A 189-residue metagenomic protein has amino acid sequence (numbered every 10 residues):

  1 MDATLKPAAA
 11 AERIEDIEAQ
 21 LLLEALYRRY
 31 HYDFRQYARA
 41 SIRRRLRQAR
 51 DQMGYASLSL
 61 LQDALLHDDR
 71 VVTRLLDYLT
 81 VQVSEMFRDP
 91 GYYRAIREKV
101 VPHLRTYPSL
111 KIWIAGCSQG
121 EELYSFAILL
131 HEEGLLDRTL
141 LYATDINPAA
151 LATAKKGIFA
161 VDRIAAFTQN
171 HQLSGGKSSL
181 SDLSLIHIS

Functional and structural regions predicted by a protein language model:
D2-W113: Conserved AdoMet
M86, G116, T144: Active-site-adjacent beta-strand anchor residues
I96, C117, A154: Conserved RecA-like P-loop NTPase ATPase core
E98, P102, I128-E132, K156: Short, well-ordered alpha-helices that flank and scaffold nucleotide-derived cofactor binding pockets
S109-I112, D137-Y142: Residue-level recognition of the N-termini of beta-strands and the immediately preceding loop/turn
I114, E122, D145: Acidic active-site catalytic centers that drive phospho-/nucleotidyl reactions and related ester hydrolyses
Q119-G134: Conserved SAM-binding loop of SAM-dependent methyltransferases across substrates and taxa, primarily the Class I
T139-L185, S189: Extended basic-aromatic, gly/pro-enriched interface segments that bind polyanionic ligands
